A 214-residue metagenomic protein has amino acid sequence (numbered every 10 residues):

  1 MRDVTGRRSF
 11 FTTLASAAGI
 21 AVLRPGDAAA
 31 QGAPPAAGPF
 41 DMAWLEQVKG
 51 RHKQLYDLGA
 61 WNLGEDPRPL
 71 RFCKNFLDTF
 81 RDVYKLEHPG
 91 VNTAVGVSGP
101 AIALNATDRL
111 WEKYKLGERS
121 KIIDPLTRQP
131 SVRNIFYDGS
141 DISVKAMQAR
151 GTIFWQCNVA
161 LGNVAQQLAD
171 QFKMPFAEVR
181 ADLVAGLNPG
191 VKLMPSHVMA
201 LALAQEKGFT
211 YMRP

Functional and structural regions predicted by a protein language model:
M1-A17: N-terminal secretory signal peptides and thylakoid transit peptides that target proteins across membranes
R24-H52: C-terminal segment of N-terminal export signals and the immediately downstream linker at the start of the mature
K53-A60, T93-G99: Short glycine-rich or small-residue beta-strand-to-loop segments that form or flank ligand, phosphate, metal/Fe-S
N62-L70, Y137, M194: Solvent-exposed, acidic/flexible segments
D66-L86: Histidine-anchored nucleotide/phosphate-binding helix
L86-L110: Acidic helix-start/capping segments at beta-turn-to-alpha-helix junctions
K115-Y137: A glycine-rich helix N-cap at a beta->alpha junction
I135-P214: Mature-region segments of soluble proteins
